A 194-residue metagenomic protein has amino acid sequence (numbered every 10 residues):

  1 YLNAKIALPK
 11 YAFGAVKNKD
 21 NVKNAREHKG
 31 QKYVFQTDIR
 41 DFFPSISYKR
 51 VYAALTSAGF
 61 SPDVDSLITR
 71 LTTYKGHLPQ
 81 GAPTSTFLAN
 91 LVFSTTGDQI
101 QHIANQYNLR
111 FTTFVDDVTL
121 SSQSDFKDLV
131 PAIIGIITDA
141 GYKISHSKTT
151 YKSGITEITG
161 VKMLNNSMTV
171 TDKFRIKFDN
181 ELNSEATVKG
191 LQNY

Functional and structural regions predicted by a protein language model:
Y1-A82, L91-H102, Q123-Y194: Right-hand nucleic-acid polymerase module
R110-F114, K148: Short beta-strand
D116-S122: Short beta-strand->loop micro-motif that forms the acidic, two-metal-ion catalytic signature in nucleotide-processing
